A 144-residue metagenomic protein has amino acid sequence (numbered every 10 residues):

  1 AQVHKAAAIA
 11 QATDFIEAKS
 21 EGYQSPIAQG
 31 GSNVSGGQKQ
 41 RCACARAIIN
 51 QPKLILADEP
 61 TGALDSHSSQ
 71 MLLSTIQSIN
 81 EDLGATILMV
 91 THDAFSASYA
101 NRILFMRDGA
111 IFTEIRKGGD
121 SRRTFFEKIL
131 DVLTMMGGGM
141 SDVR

Functional and structural regions predicted by a protein language model:
A1-Q29: ABC ATPase nucleotide-binding domain helical subdomain, centered on the C-loop/LSGGQ "ABC signature"
C44: Hydrophobic anchor residue at the start of the ABC signature
I49-N50: Conserved signature/switch motifs of ABC ATPase nucleotide-binding domains
I55-D58: Catalytic Walker B motif of ABC-type/P-loop ATPase nucleotide-binding domains
S66-S68: Helix N-cap at the start of a conserved alpha-helix in ABC-type nucleotide-binding domains
Q70-D82: Helical segment within the ABC ATPase nucleotide-binding domain
Y99-F105: Conserved catalytic segment of ABC-fold P-loop ATPases
A110-M135: Conserved beta-strand-loop-alpha-helix hinge in the C-terminal portion of ABC ATPase nucleotide-binding domains
